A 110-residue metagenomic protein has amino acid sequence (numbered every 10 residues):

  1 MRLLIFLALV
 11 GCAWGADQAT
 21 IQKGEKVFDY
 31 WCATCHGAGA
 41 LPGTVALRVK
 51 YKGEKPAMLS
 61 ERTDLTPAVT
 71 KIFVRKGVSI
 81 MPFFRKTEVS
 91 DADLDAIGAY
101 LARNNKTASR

Functional and structural regions predicted by a protein language model:
M1-L7: Sec-dependent signal peptide recognition, specifically the positively charged N-region followed immediately by
L7-G15: Hydrophobic h-region of N-terminal signal peptides that target proteins for export in Gram-negative bacteria
Q18-A19, L65: Short, conserved clusters of charged catalytic residues that mark active-site and nucleotide-handling motifs
A19-T20, E25-K55, I72, R103-R110: Periplasmic/extracellular electron-transfer cofactor-ligation site, primarily the c-type cytochrome heme-c attachment
V49-N104: Extracytoplasmic electron-transfer domains, predominantly the class I c-type cytochrome c fold
